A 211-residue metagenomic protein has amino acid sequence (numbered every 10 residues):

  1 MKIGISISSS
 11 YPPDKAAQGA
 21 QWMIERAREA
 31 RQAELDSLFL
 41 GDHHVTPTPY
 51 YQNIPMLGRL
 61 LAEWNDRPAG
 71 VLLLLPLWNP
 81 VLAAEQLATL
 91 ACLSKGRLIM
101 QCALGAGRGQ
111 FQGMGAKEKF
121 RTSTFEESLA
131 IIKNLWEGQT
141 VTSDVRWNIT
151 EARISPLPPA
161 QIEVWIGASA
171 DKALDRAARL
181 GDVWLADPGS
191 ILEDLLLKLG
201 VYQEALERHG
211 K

Functional and structural regions predicted by a protein language model:
M1-W64, I162: N-terminal beta1-alpha1-beta2 module of alpha/beta enzyme domains
I3-I7, L38-L40, P68-L73, L98-C102 (+2 more regions): Hydrophobic faces of well-ordered beta-strands that scaffold small-molecule active sites in alpha/beta enzyme cores
I7-Q21, L72-V81, P158-S169: Active-site mouth loops of central-metabolism enzymes
Q32-L35, K95, G181-D182: A structural motif
P49-M56, S190-A205: Active-site-adjacent beta->alpha loops and helix N-cap segments on the catalytic face of soluble alpha/beta enzymes
Y51-L72, T124-I131, L135, R208: Alpha-helix-loop-beta-strand connector modules within alpha/beta enzyme cores
N79-L180, L196-Y202, R208-H209: Internal, glycine-rich beta/alpha segment that forms the wall or movable "lid" of small-molecule/cofactor binding
L104-A106, A186-I191: Glycine-rich phosphate-binding active-site loops on the catalytic face of alpha/beta enzymes
